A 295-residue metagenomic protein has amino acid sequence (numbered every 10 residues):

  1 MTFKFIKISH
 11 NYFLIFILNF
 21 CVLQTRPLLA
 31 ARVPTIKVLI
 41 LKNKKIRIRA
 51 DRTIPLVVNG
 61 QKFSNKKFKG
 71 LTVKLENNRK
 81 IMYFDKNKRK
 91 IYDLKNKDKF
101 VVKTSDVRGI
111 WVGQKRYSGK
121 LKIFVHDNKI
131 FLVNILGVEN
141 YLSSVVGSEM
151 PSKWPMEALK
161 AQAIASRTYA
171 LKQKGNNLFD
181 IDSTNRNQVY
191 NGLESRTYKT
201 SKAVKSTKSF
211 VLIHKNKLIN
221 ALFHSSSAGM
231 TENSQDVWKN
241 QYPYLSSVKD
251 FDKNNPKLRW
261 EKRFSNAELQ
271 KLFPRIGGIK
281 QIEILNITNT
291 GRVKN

Functional and structural regions predicted by a protein language model:
T2-N295: Conserved, single-site charged/polar hotspot
